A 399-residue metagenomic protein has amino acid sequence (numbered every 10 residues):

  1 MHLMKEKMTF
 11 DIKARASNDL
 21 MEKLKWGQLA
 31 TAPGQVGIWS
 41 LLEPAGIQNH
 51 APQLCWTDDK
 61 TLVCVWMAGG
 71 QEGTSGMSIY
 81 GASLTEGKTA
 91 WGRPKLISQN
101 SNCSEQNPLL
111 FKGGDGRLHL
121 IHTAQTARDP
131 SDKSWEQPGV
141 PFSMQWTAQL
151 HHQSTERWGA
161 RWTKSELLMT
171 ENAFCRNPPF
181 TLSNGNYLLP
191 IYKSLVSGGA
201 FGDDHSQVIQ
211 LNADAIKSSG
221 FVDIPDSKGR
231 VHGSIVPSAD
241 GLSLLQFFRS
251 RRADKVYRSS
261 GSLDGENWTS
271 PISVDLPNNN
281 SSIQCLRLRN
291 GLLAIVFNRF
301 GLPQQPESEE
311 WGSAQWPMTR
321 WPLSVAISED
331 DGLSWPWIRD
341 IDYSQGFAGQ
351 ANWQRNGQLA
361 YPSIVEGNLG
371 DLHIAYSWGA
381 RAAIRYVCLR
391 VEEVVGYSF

Functional and structural regions predicted by a protein language model:
H2-F399: Asp-box/BNR beta-propeller blade signature and adjacent active/binding-site loops in extracellular glycan-interacting
